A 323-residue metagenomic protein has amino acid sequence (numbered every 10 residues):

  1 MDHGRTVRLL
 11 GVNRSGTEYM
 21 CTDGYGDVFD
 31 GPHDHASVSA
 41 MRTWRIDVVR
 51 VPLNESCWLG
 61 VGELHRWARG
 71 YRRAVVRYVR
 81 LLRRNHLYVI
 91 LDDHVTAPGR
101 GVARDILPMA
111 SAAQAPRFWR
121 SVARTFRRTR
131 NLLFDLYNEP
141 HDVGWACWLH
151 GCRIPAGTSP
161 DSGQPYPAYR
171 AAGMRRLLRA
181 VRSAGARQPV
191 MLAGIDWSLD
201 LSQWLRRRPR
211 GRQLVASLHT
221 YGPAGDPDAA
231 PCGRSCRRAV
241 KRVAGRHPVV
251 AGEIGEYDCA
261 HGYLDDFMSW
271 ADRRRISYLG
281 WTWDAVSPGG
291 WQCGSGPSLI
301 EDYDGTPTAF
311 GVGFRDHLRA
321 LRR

Functional and structural regions predicted by a protein language model:
M1-V48, G311-G313, H317-L321: N-terminal carbohydrate-binding accessory modules
G4, V51, F134: Residue-level signature of catalytic and energy-coupling elements of molecular machines, predominantly ATP/GTP-dependent
N13, L53-E55, D93, N138 (+2 more regions): A mature extracytoplasmic/lumenal domain signature
S15-M20, S56-W58, T96, D142-V143 (+2 more regions): Active-site loop signature of alpha/beta-hydrolase-fold enzymes
D27-P98, A112-A115, S121, T125 (+3 more regions): Aromatic-lined substrate-binding rim segments of carbohydrate-active enzymes
D30-G31, L107-L133, Y137-A285, G290-A320: Extracellular glycoside hydrolase catalytic/binding regions
L59, R100-G101, P288-G289: Short secondary-structure boundary/hinge segments and terminal tails
R104: Short acidic-hydrophobic catalytic motif
